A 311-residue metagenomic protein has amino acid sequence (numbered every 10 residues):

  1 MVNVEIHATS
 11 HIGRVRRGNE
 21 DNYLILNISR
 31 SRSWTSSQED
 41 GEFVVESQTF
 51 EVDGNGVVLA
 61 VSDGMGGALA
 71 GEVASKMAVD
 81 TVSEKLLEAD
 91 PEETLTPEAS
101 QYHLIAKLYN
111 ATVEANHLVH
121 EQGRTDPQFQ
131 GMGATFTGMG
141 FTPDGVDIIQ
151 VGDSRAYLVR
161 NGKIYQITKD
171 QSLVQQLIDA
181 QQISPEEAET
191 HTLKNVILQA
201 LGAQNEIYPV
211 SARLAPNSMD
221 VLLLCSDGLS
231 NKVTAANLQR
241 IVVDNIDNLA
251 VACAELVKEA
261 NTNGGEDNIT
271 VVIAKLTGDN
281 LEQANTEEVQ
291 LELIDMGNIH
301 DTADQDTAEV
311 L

Functional and structural regions predicted by a protein language model:
M1-L311: PP2C/PPM-type serine/threonine phosphatase catalytic domain
